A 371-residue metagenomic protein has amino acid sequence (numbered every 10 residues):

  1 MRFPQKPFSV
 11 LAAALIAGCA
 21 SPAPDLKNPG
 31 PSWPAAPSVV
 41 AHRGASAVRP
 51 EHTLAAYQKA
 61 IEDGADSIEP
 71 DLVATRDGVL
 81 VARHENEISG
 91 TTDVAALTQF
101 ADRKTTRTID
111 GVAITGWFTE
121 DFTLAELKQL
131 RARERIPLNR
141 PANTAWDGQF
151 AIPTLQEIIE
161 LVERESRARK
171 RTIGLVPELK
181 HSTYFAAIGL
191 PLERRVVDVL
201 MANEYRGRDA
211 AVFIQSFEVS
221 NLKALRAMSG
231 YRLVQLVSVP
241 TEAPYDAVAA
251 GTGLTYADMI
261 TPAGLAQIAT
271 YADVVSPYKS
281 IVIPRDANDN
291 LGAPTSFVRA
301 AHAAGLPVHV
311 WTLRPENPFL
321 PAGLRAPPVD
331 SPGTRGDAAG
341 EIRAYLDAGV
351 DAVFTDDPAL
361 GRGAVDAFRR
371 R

Functional and structural regions predicted by a protein language model:
M1-S9: Bacterial N-terminal signal peptides that target proteins for export
S9-G18: Bacterial N-terminal signal peptides
C19-R371: Phosphate-group recognition and catalysis centered on beta-loop-alpha active-site segments
